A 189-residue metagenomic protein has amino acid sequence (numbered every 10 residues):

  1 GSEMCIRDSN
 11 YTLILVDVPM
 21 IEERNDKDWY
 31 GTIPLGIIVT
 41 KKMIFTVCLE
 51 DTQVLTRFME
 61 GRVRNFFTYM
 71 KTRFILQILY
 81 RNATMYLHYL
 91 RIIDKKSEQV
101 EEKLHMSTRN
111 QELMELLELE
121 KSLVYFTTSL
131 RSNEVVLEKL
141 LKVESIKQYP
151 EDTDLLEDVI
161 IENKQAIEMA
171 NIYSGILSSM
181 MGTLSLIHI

Functional and structural regions predicted by a protein language model:
G1-I6, I189: Short, small-residue-biased leader/transition segments that mark boundaries at the very start of proteins
S9-M114, T128, E138: Extended alpha-helical interaction modules
K42, N82, E98-E101, H105-I187: Membrane-associated alpha-helical segments
